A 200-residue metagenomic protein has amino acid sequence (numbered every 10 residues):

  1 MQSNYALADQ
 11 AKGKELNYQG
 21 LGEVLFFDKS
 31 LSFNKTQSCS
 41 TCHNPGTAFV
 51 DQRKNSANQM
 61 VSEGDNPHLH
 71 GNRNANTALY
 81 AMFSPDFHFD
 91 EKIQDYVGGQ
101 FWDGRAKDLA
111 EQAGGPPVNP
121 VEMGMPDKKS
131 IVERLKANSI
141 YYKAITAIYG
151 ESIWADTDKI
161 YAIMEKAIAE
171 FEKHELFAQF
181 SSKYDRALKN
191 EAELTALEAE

Functional and structural regions predicted by a protein language model:
M1-E200: Periplasmic c-type cytochrome electron-transfer domains
